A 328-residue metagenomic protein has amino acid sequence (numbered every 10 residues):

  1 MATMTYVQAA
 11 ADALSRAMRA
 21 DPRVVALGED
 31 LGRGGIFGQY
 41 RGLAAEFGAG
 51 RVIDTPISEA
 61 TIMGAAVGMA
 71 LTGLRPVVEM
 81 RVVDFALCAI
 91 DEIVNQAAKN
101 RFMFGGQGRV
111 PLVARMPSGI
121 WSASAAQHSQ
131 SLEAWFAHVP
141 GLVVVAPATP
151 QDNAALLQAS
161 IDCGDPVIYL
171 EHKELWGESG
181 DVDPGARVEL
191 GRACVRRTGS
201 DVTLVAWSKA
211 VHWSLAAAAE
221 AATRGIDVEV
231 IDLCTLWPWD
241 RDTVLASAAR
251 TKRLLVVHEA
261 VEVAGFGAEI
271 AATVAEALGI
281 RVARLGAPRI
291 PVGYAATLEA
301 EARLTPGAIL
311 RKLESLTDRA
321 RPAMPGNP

Functional and structural regions predicted by a protein language model:
M1-P166, L170, A300, P325-P328: Thiamine diphosphate
I36-E46, E59, G108-V113, A123 (+1 more regions): Thiamine diphosphate
